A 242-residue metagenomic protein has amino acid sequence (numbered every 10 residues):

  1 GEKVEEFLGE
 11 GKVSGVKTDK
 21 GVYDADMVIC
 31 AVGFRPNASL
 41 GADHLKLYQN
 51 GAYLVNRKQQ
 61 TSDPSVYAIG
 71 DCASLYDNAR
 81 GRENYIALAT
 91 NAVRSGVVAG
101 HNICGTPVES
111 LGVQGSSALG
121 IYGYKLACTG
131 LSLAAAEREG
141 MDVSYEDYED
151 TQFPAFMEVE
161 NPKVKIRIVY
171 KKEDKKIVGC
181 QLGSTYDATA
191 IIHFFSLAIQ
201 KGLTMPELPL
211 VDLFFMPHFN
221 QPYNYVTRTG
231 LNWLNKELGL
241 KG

Functional and structural regions predicted by a protein language model:
G1-V4: A conserved beta-strand/loop element that lines the FAD pocket in flavoprotein oxidoreductases
F7-K17, V22-V98, F194, A198: FAD-site-proximal beta/loop scaffold in flavoenzymes
G11, M27-V28, N50, Q114 (+2 more regions): Short beta-strand-initiation
A25-D26, G120-Y122, G183-S184: A generic structural signal for short
H44-K46, G105, G140, G202: Glycine-centered loop/turn motif at secondary-structure junctions
V55, I69-L133, F219-L240: A conserved FAD-binding loop/helix module that cradles the flavin
K125-T129, E139-G242: Flexible, glycine-rich terminal cap/loop adjacent to redox cofactors in electron-transfer oxidoreductases
